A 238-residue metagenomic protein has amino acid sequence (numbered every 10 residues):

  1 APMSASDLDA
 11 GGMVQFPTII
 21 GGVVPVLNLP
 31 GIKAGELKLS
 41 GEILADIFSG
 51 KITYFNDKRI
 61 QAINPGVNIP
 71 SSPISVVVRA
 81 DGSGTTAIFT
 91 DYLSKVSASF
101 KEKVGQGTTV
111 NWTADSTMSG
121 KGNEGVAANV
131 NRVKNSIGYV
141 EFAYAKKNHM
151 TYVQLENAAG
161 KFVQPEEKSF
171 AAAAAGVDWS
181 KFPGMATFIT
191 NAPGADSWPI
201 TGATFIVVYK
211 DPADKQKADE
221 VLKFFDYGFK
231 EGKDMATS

Functional and structural regions predicted by a protein language model:
A1, F16-P17, V24-L27, S75-V78 (+3 more regions): Structural recognition of the beta-strand scaffold that forms the well-ordered cores of secreted hydrolase catalytic
A1-I63, N68-I69, A127-N131, A143-N148: N-terminal segment of the mature folded domain
A1-M3, E102-E231: Flexible, solvent-exposed loop/hinge segments that line or gate ligand/substrate-binding clefts
I19, P70-I74, I200-T204: Short, proline-enriched alpha-helix->beta-strand connector loops that line the catalytic pocket of alpha/beta-hydrolase
V23-I32, T204-Q216, T237: A bilobed periplasmic-binding-protein/Venus flytrap-type ligand-binding module shared by bacterial periplasmic
V23-P25, E42-D46, G50, A87 (+6 more regions): Solvent-exposed, polar/charged alpha-helical surfaces in well-ordered, non-transmembrane soluble domains, broadly
P30-L37, Y54, G82-T85, S99-F100 (+1 more regions): Short helix-loop capping/hinge motifs at secondary-structure junctions, enriched in acidic/polar residues
I60-T117: Ligand-binding cleft/hinge of the Venus flytrap
